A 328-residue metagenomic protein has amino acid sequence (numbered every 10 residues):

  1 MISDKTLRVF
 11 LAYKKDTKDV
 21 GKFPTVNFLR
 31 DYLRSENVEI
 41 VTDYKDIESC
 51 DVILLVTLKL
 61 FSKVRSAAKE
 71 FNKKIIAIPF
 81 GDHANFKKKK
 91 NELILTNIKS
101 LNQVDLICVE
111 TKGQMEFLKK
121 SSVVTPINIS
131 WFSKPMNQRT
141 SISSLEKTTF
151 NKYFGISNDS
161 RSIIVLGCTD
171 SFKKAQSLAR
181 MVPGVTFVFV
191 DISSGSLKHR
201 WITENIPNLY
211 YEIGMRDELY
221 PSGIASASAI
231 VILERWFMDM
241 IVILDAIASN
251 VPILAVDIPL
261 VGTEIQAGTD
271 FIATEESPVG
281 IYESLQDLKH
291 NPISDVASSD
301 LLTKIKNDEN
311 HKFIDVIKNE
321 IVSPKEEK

Functional and structural regions predicted by a protein language model:
Q103-P126: A short, active-site helix/loop in glycosyltransferases that binds the activated sugar's phosphate group
S141-I156, S294: A short helix/loop element that forms part of the nucleotide-sugar donor recognition site in Leloir-type
S157-K173, V188: Conserved donor-binding/catalytic core segment of Leloir-type glycosyltransferases
K198-M215: Nucleotide-activated donor-binding/catalytic signature segment of Leloir-type glycosyltransferases, i.e., the conserved
E234-W236: Aromatic "clamp/platform" in nucleotide-sugar-dependent glycosyltransferases that forms part of the donor/acceptor
P252-A255: Short hydrophobic beta-strand element within catalytic cores of glycosyltransferases and related nucleotide-activated
D270-V279, D287-P292: Conserved acidic donor-binding segment of nucleotide-sugar-dependent glycosyltransferases
S284-N291, K304-K328: C-terminal alpha-helical cap of glycosyltransferases
